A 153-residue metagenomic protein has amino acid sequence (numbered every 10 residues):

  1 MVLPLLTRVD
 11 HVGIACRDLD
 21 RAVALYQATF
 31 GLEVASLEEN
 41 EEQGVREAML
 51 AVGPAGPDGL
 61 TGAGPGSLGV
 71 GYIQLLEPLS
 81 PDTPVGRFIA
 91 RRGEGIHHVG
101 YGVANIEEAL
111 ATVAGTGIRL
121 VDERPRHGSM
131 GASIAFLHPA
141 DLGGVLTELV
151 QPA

Functional and structural regions predicted by a protein language model:
M1-V23, E94-V103, P152-A153: N-terminal beta-strand motif that seeds the catalytic metal site of vicinal oxygen chelate
V2-L3, A48-M49, P57-L68, Y101 (+1 more regions): Vicinal oxygen chelate
V2-L5, R21-A24, A28, E33-A35 (+1 more regions): Intrinsic disorder/low-complexity detector
V2-P4, R8-D10, L32-G44, S80-H97 (+2 more regions): A cross-kingdom feature marking solvent-exposed beta-strand/loop segments within repeated, beta-rich binding/scaffold
V9-C16, Y26, L50, L68-L76 (+4 more regions): Short, structured motif recognition centered on aromatic/hydrophobic residues
N40-G56: C-terminal "cap" of GNAT-fold acetyltransferases
A55-G56, V70-I73, P81-D82, I106: Short, charged/polar surface micro-motifs in flexible loops or helix N-caps
